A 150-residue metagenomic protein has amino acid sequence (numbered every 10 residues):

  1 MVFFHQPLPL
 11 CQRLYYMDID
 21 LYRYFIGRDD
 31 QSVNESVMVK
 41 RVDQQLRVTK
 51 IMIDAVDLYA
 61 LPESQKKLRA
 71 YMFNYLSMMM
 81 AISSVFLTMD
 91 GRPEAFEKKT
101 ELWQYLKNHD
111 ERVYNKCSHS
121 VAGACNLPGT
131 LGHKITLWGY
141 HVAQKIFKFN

Functional and structural regions predicted by a protein language model:
F4, L10-V48, D90-E97: Nucleotide-sugar-dependent glycosyltransferase catalytic core
R28, V56-E63, F86-G91: Secondary-structure edge/capping motif, primarily at the C-terminal ends of alpha-helices and the immediately following
V42, L46-I53, K99-K107: Hydrophobic core segments within long, regular secondary-structure runs in both alpha- and beta-rich folds
Q44-Y71, R112-K116: C-terminal, non-catalytic tails of nucleotide-sugar-dependent glycosyltransferases
K66-N74, F96-T100: Short, charged, amphipathic alpha-helical segments
A70-F86: Amphipathic alpha-helical repeat scaffolds of TPR domains
M89-N150: Membrane-interface aromatic/basic loop that binds lipid-linked glycans or pyrophosphate carriers, typified by
